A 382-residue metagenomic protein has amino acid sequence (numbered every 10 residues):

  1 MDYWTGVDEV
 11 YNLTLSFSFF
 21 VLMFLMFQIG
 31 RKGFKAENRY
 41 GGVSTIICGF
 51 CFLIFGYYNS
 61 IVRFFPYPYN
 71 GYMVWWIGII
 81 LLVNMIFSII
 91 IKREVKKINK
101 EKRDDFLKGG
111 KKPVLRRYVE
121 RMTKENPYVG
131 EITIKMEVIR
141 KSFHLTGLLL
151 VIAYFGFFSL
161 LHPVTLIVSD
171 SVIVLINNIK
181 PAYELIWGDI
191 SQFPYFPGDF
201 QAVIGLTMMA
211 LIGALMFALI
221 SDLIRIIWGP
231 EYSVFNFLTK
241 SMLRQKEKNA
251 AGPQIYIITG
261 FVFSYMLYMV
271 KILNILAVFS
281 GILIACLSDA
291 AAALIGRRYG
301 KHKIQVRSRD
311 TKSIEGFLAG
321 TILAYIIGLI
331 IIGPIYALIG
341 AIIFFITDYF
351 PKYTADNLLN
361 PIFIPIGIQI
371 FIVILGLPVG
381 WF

Functional and structural regions predicted by a protein language model:
M1-F20, M26-C286, A290-I327, L338-F382: Interhelical loop and helix-boundary elements at the membrane-water interface of polytopic inner-membrane proteins
